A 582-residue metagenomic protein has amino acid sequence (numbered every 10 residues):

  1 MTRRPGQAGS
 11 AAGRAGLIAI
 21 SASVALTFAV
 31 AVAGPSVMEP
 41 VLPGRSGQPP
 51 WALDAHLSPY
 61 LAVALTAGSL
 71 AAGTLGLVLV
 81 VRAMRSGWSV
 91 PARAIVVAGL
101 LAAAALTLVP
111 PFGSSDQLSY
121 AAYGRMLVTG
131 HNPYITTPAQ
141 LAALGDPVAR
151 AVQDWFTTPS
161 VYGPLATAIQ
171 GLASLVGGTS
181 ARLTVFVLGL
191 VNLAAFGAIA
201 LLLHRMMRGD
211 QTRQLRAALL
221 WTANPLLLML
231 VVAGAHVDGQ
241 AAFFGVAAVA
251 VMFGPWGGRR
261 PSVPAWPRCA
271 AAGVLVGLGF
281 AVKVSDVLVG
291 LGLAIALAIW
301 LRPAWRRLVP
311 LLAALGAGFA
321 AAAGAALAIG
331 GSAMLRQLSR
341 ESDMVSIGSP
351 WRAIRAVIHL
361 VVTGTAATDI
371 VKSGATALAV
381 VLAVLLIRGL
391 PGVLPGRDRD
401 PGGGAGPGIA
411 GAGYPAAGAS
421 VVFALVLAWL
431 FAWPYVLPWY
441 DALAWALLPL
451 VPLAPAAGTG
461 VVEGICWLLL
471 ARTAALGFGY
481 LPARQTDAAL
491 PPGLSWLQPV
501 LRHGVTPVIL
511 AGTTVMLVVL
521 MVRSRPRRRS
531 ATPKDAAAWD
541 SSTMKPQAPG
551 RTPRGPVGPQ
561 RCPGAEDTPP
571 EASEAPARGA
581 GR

Functional and structural regions predicted by a protein language model:
T2-R3, A11-T66, I299-L301, L311-L315 (+4 more regions): Transmembrane helical bundles and short interhelical boundary loops of multi-pass, membrane-embedded
A19-M38, G68-S115, H131, A317-I329 (+1 more regions): Transmembrane signal-anchor helices characteristic of membrane glycosylation enzymes that use polyprenol
S23, A72-R82, L183-D210, A242-F243 (+1 more regions): Transmembrane-helix motifs of polytopic, lipid-linked glycan transferases
W88-G189: Intramembrane catalytic core of multi-pass membrane enzymes that act on lipidic substrates
V90-A94, L203-N224, R399-A405: Transmembrane-helix signature of polytopic, membrane-embedded enzymes that assemble or transfer cell-envelope glycans
L190-A194, D210, A218-V251, W266 (+2 more regions): Multi-pass, polyprenyl lipid-linked donor-dependent membrane glycosyltransferases
A198-L202, A241-R260, L385, V426: Specific aromatic-rich, kink-prone transmembrane helix
L228-V231, A265-A294, A424-F431: Membrane-interface alpha helices of multi-pass inner-membrane proteins
